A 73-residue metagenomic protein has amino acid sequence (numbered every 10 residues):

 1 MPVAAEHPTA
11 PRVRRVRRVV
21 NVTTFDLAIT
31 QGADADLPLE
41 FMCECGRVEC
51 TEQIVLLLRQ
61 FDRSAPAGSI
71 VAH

Functional and structural regions predicted by a protein language model:
M1-H73: Polybasic/polar functional segments that serve as interface/processing modules
